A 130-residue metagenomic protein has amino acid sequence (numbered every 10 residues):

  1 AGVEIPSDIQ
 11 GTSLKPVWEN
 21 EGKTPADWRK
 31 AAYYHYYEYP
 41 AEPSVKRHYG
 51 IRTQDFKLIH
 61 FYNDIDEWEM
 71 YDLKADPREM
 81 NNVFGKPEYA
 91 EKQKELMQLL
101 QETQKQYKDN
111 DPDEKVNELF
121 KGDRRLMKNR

Functional and structural regions predicted by a protein language model:
A1-G22, A75: Non-catalytic, well-ordered alpha-helical segments in soluble enzyme domains
A1-P6, M80-K86: Active-site rim elements
T12-T24, Y37-Y39, P43-R47: Intrinsically disordered, low-complexity boundary segments flanking structured domains
S13-P16, A32, N82-V83: Conserved beta-strand positions that form and line the central face of beta-propeller blades
K15-E19, Y49, D72, Q98-Q101: Generic alpha-helical structural context detector
K23, V83-R130: Long, internal low-complexity/basic segments
P25-R29: His-Asp-centered acyl/peptidyl-transfer active-site segments
Y34-G85, E114-R130: C-terminal, low-complexity/hydrophilic appendages and adjacent surface loops of extracellular/periplasmic anionic
